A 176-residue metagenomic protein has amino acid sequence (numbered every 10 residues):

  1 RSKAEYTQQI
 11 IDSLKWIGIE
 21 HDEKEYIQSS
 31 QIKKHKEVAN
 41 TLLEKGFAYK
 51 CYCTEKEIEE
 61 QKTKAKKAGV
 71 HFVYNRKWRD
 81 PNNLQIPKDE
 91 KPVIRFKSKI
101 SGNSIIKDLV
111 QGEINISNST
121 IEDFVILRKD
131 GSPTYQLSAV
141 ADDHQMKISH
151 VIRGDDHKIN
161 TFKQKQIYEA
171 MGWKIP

Functional and structural regions predicted by a protein language model:
R1, K24-I32, R153-G154: Conserved short loop/turn motifs at secondary-structure junctions
S2-L14, V38, T63-A65: Glycine-rich loop at the start of a catalytic domain that most often binds anionic cofactors/ligands
Y6, H35, N160: Hydrophobic (often cysteine-bearing) scaffold residues that line and stabilize catalytic clefts of nucleotide/cofactor
Y6-S29, C51: A glycine-rich helix N-cap at a beta->alpha junction
Q9, K34, E57-E60: Phosphate- and divalent-cation-binding pockets in alpha/beta enzyme and binding domains that engage nucleotide-derived
D12-I17, K34, V38, L137-H144: Short amphipathic alpha-helical segments, especially helix-boundary/capping motifs
Q28, K45, K50-P176: Active-site cores that bind ATP or allylic diphosphates and position pyrophosphate for catalysis
